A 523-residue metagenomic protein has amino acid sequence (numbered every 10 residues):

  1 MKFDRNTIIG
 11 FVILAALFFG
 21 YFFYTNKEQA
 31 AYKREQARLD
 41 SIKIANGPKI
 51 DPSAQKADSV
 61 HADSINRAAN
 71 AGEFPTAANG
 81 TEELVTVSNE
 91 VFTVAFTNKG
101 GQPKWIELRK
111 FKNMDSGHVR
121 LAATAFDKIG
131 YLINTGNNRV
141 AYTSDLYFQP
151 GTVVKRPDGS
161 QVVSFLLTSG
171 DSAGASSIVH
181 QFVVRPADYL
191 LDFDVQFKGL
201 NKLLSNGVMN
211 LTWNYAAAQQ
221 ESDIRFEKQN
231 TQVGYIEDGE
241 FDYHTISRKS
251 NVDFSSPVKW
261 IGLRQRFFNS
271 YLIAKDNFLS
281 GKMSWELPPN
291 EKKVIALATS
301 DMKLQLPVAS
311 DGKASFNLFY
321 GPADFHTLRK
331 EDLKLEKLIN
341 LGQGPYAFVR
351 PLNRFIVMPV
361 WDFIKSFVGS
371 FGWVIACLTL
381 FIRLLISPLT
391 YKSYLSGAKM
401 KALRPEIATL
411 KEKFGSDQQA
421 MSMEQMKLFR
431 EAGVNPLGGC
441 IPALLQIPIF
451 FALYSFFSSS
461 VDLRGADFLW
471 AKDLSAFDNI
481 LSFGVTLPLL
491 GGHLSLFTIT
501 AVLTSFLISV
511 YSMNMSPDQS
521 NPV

Functional and structural regions predicted by a protein language model:
M1-A54, F96, S172, V195-Q196 (+6 more regions): Helix-loop-helix
E28, P75-A78, V87, F165 (+2 more regions): Generic low-polarity alpha-helical segments
K33-A37, I65-F74, A78: N-terminal, polar/Ser/Thr-rich
I44-N70: Short extracytoplasmic
A77-I339: Soluble non-transmembrane domains of integral membrane proteins
